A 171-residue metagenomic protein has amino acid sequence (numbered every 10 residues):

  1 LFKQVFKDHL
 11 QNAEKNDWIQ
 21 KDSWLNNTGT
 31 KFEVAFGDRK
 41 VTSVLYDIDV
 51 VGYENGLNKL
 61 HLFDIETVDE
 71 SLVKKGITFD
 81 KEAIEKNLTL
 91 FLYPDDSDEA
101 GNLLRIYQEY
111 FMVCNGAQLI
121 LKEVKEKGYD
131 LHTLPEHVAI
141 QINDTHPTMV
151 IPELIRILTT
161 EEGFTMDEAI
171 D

Functional and structural regions predicted by a protein language model:
L1-D171: A conserved ligand/cofactor-binding region detector
